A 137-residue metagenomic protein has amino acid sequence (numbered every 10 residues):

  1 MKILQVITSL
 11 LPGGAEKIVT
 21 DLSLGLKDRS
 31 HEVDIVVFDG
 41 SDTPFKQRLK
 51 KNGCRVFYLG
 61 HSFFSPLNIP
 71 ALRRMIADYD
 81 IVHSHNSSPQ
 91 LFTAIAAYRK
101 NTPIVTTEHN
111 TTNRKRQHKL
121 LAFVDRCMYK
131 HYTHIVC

Functional and structural regions predicted by a protein language model:
M1-C137: Membrane-interface segments of envelope glycosyltransferases acting on lipid-linked substrates or membrane lipids
